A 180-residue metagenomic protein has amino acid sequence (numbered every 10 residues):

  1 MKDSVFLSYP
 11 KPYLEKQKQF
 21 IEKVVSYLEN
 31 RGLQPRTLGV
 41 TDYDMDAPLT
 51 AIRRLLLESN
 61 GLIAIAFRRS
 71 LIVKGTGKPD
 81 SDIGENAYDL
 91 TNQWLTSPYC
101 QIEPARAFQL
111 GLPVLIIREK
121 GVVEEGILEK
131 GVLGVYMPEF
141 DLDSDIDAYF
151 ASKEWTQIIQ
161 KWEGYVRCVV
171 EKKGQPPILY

Functional and structural regions predicted by a protein language model:
M1-A64, Y180: Conserved N-terminal substructure of TIR/SEFIR domains
E15, L71-V73, V123-I127: Short catalytic/ligand-binding loop motif for oxyanion handling, primarily in non-cytosolic enzymes, centered on
G39-T41, I117-V122: Acidic carboxylate-rich catalytic motifs and surrounding loops in phosphoryl-/glycosyl-chemistry enzymes
T41-F108: TIR-domain catalytic/interaction hotspot
P48-A51, E119-G131: Glycine-rich, charge-decorated loop segments at or immediately adjacent to ligand/cofactor-binding or catalytic sites
I63-I65, V114-R118: Short hydrophobic alpha-helical runs that function as membrane-insertion/retention elements
G111: A short alpha->beta transition loop at the rim of the catalytic pocket in nucleotide-sugar-dependent
E124-Y180: C-terminal interaction surface of TIR/SEFIR-family domains
